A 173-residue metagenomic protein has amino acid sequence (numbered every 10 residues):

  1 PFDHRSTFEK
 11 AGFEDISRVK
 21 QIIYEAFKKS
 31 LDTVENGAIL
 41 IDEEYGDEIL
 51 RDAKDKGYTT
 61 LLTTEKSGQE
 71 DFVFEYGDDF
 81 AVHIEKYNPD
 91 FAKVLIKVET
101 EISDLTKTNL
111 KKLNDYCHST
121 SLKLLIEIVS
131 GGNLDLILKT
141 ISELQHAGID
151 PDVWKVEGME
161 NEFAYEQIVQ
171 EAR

Functional and structural regions predicted by a protein language model:
P1-E101: Alpha/beta catalytic barrel-like cores
Y24-F27, D47, F80-I84, L110-N114 (+2 more regions): Generic structural signal for well-ordered alpha-helices, preferentially at hydrophobic/aromatic core positions
A26-G37, Y87-N88, C117-L122, L144-D152: A structural motif corresponding to the C-terminal end of an alpha-helix and its immediate exit/capping segment
A38-E43, D90-T106, T140-A164: Catalytic beta/alpha-barrel core
Y45-R51, F72-Y76, V98-H118, G158-A172: Active-site-adjacent beta->alpha loops and helix N-cap segments on the catalytic face of soluble alpha/beta enzymes
G57-T60, T120-L124, E171-R173: Short beta-strand/loop segments at the ligand-binding rim of alpha/beta enzyme cores
T63, N88-K97, L125-G131, V153-E157 (+1 more regions): Core alpha/beta catalytic barrel or barrel-like domain that forms the active/cofactor pocket in diverse metabolic
I96-E99, T106-I149: Conserved anion-binding
